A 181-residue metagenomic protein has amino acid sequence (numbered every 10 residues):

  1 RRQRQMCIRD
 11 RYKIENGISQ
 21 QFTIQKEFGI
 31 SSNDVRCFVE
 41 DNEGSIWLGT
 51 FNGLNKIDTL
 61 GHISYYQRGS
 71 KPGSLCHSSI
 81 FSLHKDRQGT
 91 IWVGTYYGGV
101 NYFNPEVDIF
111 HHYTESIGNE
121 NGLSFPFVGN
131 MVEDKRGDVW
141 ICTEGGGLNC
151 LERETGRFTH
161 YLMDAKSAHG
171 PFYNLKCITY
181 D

Functional and structural regions predicted by a protein language model:
R2-D181: Carboxylate-rich, polar loop motifs that coordinate divalent cations or form catalytic acidic clusters
